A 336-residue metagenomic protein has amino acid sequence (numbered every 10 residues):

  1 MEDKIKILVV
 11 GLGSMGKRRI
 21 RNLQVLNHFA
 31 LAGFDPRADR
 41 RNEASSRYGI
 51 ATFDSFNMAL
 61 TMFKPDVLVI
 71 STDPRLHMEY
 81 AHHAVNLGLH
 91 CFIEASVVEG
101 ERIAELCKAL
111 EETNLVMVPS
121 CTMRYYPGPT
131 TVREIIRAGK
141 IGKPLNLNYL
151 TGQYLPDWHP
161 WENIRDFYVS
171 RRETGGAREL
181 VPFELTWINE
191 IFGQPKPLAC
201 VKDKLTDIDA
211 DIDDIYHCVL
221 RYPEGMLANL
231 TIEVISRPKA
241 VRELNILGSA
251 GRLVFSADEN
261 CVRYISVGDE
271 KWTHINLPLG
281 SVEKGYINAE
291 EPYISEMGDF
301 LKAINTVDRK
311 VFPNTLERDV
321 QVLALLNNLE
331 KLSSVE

Functional and structural regions predicted by a protein language model:
M1, V67-I70, A138, P223 (+1 more regions): C-terminal helix-rich "cap/oligomerization" subdomain common to oxidoreductases
M1-Y48, V335: N-terminal Rossmann-like dinucleotide-binding module
G49-F56: Conserved SAM-binding strand-loop segment of SAM-dependent methyltransferases
D54, I93-E94, M117-P119, L230 (+1 more regions): Hydrophobic residues in well-ordered beta-strands that form the structural core
M62, V67, D73-P74, M78-R124 (+1 more regions): Beta-strand-loop-alpha-helix segment that lines the small-molecule cofactor/substrate pocket of alpha/beta enzymes
T122, N245-E317: C-terminal glycine/acidic-rich active-site capping loop/insertion
M123-D209: Predominantly a Rossmann-like dinucleotide-binding segment in NAD(P)-dependent oxidoreductases
L185-C261, I294-V307: Contiguous beta-strand/loop segments that form the cofactor/metal-binding neighborhood of enzyme cores
